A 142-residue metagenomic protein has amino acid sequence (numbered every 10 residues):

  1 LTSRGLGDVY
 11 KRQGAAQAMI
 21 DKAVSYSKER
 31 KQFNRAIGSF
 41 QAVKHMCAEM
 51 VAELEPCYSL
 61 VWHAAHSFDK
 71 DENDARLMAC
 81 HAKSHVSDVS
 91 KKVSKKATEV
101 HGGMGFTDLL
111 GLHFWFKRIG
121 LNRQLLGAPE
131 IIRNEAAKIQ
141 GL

Functional and structural regions predicted by a protein language model:
L1-Y10: Single conserved hydrophobic/aromatic residue that forms the stacking wall/gate of nucleotide- or nucleobase-binding
V24, K28, Q32-R35, V51-H85 (+2 more regions): C-terminal helix-coil-helix/basic helical segment that borders enzyme active sites and/or dimer interfaces and provides
H66, D74, S90-F116: A glycine-biased, small/acidic residue-tolerant capping/turn segment at secondary-structure junctions
M104-L142: Glycine-rich phosphate/cofactor-binding loops in nucleotide/flavin-utilizing enzymes
